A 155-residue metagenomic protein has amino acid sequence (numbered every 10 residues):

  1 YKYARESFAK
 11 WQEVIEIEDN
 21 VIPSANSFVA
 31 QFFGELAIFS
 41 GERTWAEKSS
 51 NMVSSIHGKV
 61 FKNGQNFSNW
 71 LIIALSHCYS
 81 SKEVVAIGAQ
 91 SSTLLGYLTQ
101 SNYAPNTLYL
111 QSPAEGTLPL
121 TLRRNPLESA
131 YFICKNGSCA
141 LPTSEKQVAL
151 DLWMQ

Functional and structural regions predicted by a protein language model:
Y1-Q155: Glycan-recognition and catalytic cores of secretory/periplasmic carbohydrate-active enzymes
